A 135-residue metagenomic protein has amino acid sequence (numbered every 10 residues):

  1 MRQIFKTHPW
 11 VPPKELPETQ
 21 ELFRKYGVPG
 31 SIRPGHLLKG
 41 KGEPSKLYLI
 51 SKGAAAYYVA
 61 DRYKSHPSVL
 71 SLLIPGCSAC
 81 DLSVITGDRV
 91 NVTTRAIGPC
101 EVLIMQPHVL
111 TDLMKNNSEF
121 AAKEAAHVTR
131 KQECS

Functional and structural regions predicted by a protein language model:
M1-P34, S83-I85, N116, F120-K123: Cyclic nucleotide-binding regulatory module and flanking cytosolic helices
E15, P75, M105: Single, functionally critical "micro-switch" positions that shape active/binding sites and transmembrane helices
E18, V90-N91, H108-S135: A small-molecule sensor/coupling module
E21, T93, L103-I104: Short hydrophobic/aromatic segments of transmembrane alpha-helices and their interfaces
S31, H36-G98, A125: Cyclic nucleotide-binding regulatory domains
V59-D61, S83, Q106, M114-N117: Short, flexible helix/strand-to-coil boundary loops that buttress conserved ligand/catalytic motifs in alpha/beta
P99-V109: A short hydrophobic beta-strand segment most commonly corresponding to one strand of the jelly-roll/cupin
